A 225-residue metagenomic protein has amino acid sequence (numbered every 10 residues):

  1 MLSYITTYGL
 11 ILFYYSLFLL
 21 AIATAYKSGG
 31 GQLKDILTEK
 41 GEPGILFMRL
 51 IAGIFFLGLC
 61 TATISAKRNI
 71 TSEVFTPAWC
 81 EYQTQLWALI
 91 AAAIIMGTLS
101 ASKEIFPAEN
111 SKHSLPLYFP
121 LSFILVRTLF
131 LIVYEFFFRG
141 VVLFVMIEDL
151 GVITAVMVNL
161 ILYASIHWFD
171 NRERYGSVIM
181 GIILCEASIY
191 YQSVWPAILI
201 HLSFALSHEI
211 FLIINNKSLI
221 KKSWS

Functional and structural regions predicted by a protein language model:
M1-T76, T154, E209-S225: N-terminal, membrane-interfacial amphipathic/helix-forming hydrophobic leader that caps and precedes the first
I5, L12, L17, R49 (+9 more regions): Small-residue packing motifs within transmembrane alpha-helices
L20, P107, P116-S225: Transmembrane helix-loop-helix hairpins at the membrane interface of multi-pass integral membrane proteins
Q32, Q83-Q85, Q192: Residue-identity detector for glutamine
L37-I45, I64-F130, F136, F144-D149 (+1 more regions): Juxtamembrane helix-loop-helix connectors linking adjacent transmembrane helices in multi-pass membrane enzymes
